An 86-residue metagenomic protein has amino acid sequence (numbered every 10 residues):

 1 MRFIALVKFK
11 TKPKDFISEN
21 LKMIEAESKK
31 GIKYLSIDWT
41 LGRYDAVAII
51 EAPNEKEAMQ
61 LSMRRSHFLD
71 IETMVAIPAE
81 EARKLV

Functional and structural regions predicted by a protein language model:
M1-K29, K33-L35, T40-Y44, I77-V86: Short S/T/G/P-rich N-terminal loop/turn motif that feeds into the first structured element of a domain
I4-K8, G42-M63: Short, well-ordered beta-strand segments in beta-rich or mixed alpha/beta enzyme and ligand-binding folds
F16, V47, D70-E72: A short, polar/proline- and glycine-enriched secondary-structure boundary/capping micro-motif
A52-A82: An amphipathic, aromatic/His-enriched active-site/gating alpha helix that lines ligand/cofactor pockets
